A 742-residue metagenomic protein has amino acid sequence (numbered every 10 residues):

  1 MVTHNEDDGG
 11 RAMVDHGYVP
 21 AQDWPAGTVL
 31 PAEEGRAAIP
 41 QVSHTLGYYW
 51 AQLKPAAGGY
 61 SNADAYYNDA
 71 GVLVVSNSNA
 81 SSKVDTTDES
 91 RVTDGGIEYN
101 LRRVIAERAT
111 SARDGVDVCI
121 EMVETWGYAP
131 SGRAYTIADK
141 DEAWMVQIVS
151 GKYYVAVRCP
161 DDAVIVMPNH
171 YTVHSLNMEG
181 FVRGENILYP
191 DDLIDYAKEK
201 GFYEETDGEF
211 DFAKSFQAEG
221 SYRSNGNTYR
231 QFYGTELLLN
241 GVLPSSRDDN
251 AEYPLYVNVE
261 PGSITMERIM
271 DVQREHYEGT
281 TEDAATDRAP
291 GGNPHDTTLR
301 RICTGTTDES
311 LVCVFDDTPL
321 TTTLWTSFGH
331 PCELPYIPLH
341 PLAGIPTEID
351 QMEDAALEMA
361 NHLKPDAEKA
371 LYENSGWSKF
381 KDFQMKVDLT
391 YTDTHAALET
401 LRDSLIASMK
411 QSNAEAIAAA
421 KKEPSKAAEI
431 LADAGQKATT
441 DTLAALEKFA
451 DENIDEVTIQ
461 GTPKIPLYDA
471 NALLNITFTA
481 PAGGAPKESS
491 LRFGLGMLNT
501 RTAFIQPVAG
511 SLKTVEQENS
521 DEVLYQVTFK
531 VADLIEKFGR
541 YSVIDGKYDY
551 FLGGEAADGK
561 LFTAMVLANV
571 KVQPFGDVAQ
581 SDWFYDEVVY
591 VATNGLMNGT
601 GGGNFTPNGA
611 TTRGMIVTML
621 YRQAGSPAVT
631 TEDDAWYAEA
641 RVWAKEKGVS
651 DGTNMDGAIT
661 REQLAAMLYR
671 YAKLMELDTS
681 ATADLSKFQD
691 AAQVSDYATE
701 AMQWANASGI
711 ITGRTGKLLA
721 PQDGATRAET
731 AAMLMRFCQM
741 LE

Functional and structural regions predicted by a protein language model:
M1-E98, V118-P261: A contiguous strand-loop segment
R247-D354: Long, well-ordered mid-to-C-terminal structural blocks that present hydrophobic/aromatic surfaces
F328-L334, P341-I454: Charged low-complexity "KEKE/polyampholyte" interaction tracts
I454-T477, Q573-A579: Boundary/junction segments of secreted and surface-exposed precursor proteins
P466-Y468, A480-K487: A short beta-turn/strand-edge loop motif at beta-sheet boundaries
A485-T500: Short, surface-exposed alpha-helix to beta-strand junction/turn motifs within ectodomains of secreted and cell-envelope
R501-D558: Structured beta-strand segments within beta-sheet-rich domains
K571-Y585, T593-N594, N598-E662, R670-T699 (+2 more regions): Feature responds to low-complexity, polar/acidic, surface-exposed segments characteristic of secreted/exported proteins
